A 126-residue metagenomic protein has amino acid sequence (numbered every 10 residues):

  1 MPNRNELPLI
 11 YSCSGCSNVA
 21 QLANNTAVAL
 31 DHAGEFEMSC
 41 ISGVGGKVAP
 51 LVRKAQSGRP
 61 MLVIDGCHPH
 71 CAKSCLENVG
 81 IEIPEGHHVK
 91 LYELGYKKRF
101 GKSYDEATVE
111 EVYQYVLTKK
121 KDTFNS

Functional and structural regions predicted by a protein language model:
M1-S126: Iron-sulfur-associated redox domains of electron-transfer enzymes in respiratory and anaerobic energy metabolism
